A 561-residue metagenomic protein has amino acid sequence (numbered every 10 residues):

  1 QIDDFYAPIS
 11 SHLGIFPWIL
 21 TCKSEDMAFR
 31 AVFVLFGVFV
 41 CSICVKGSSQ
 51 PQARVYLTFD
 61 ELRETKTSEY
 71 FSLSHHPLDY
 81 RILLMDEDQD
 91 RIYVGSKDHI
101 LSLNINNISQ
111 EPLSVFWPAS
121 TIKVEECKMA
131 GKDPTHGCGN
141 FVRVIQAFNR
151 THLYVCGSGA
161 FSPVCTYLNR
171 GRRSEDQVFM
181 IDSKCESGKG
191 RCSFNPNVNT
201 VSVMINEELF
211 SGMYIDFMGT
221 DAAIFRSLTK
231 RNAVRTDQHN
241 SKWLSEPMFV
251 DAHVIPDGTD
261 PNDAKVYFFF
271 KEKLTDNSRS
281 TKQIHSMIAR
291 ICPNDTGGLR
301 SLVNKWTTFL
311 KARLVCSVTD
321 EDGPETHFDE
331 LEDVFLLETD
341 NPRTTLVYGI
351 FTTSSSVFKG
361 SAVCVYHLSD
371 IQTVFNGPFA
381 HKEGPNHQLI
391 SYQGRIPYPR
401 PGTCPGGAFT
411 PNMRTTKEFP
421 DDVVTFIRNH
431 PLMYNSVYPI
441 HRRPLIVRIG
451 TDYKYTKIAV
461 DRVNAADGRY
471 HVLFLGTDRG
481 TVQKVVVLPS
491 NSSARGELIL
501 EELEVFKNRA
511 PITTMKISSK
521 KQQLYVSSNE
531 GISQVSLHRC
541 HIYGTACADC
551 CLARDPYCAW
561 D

Functional and structural regions predicted by a protein language model:
Q1-F39: Classical eukaryotic N-terminal signal peptides for Sec-dependent ER targeting/secretion, especially the positively
A28-I517, K521, V526-Q534: Disulfide-stabilized extracellular ectodomains of secreted/luminal proteins, especially beta-rich
Q534-H541: N-terminal entry motif of extracellular EGF-like repeats
H541-A553: Disulfide-braced loops of extracellular cysteine-rich modules
P556-D561: Extracellular Cys-Trp
